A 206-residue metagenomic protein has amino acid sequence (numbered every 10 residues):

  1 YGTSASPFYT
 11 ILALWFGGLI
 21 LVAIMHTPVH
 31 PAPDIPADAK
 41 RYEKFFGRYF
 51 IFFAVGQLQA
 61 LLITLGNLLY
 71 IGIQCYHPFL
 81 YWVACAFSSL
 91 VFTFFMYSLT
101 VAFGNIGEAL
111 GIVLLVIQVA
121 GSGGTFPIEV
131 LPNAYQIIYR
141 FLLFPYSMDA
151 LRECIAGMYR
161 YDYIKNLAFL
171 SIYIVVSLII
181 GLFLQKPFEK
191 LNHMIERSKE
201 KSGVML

Functional and structural regions predicted by a protein language model:
Y1-L206: Membrane-spanning alpha-helical segments of multipass transporters and channels
